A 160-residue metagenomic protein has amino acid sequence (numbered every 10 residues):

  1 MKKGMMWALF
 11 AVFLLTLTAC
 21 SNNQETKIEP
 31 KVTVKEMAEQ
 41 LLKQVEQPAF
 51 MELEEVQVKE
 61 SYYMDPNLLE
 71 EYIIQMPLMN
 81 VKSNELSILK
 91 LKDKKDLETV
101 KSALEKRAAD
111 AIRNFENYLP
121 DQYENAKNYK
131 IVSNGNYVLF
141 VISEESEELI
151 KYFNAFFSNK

Functional and structural regions predicted by a protein language model:
M1-A8: Bacterial N-terminal signal peptides that target proteins for export
L15-A19: C-terminal motif of bacterial Sec signal peptides marking the signal peptidase cleavage site
S21-Q24: Bacterial signal peptide processing site
K27-F50: Post-signal peptide N-terminal segment of mature Sec-exported envelope proteins
E52-V81, K95: Short, compositionally biased low-complexity segments enriched in polar/charged residues
Q75-A111: Mature extracytoplasmic domains of secretory-pathway proteins
L78, D121-N159: A short, solvent-exposed beta-edge/loop patch
L97, K101-S133: Short Gly/Thr-rich strand-loop-strand
